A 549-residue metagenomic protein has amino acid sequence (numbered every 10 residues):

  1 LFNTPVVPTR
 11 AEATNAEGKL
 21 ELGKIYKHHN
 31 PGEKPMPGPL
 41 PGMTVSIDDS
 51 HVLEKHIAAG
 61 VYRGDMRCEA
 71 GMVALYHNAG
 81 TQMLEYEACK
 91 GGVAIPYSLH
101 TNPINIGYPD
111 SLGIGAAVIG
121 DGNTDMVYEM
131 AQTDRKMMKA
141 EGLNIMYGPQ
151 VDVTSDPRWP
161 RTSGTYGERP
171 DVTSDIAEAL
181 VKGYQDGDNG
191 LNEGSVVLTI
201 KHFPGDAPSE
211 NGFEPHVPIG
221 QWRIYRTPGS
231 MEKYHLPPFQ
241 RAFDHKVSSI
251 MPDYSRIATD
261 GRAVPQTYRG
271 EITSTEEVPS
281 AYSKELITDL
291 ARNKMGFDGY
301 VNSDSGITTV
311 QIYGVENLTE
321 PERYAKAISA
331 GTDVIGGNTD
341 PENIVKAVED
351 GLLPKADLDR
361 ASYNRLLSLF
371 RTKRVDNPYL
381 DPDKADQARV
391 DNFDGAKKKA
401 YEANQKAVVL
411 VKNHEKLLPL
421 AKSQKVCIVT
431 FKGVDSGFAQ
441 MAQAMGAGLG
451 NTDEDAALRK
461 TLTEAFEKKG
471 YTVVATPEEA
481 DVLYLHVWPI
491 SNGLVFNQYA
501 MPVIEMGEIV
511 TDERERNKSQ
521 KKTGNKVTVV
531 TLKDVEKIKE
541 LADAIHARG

Functional and structural regions predicted by a protein language model:
L1-G549: Glycoside hydrolase catalytic-domain context in secreted enzymes
